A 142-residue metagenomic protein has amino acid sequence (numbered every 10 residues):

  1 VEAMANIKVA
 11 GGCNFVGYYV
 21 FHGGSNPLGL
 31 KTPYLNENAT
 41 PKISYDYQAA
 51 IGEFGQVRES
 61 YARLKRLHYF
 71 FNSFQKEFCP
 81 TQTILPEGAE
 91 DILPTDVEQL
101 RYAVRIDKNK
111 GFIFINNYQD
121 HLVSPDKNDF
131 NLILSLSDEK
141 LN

Functional and structural regions predicted by a protein language model:
V1: Active-site-proximal segments of catalytic enzyme domains that coordinate small-molecule cofactors or metal ions
N6-N142: Carbohydrate-binding surfaces of carbohydrate-active enzymes
